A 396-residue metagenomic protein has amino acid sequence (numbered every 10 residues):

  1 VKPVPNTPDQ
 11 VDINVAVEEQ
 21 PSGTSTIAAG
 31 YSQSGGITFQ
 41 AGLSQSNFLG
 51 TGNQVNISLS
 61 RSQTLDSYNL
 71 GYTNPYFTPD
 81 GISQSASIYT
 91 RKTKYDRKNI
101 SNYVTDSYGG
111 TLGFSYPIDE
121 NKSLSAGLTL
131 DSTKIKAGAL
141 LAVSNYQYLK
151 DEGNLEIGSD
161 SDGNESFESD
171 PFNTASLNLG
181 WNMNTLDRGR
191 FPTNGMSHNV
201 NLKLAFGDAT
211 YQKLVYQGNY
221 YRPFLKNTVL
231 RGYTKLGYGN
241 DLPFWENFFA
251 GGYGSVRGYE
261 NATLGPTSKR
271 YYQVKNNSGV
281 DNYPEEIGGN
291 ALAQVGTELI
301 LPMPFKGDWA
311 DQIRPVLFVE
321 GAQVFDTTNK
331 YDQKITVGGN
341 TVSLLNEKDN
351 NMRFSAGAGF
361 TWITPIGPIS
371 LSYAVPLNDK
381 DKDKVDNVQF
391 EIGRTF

Functional and structural regions predicted by a protein language model:
V1-S197, T228-G232, G254-N277, N351 (+3 more regions): Gram-negative/organellar outer-membrane beta-barrel architecture
I13-A16, I27-Q40, Y116-I118, G127 (+2 more regions): Extended beta-strand-rich architecture
G359, P365-G367: Internal helix-turn-beta structural module
